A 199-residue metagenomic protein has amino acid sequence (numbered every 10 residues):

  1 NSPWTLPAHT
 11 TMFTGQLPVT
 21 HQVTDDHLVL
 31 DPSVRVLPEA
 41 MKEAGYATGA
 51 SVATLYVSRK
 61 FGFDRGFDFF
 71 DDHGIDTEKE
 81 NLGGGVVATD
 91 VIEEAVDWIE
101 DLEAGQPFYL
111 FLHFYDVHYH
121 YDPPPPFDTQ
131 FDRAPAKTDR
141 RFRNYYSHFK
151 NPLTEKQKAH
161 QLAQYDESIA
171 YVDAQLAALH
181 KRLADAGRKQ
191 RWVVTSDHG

Functional and structural regions predicted by a protein language model:
N1-G199: Catalytic domains that recognize anionic headgroups
